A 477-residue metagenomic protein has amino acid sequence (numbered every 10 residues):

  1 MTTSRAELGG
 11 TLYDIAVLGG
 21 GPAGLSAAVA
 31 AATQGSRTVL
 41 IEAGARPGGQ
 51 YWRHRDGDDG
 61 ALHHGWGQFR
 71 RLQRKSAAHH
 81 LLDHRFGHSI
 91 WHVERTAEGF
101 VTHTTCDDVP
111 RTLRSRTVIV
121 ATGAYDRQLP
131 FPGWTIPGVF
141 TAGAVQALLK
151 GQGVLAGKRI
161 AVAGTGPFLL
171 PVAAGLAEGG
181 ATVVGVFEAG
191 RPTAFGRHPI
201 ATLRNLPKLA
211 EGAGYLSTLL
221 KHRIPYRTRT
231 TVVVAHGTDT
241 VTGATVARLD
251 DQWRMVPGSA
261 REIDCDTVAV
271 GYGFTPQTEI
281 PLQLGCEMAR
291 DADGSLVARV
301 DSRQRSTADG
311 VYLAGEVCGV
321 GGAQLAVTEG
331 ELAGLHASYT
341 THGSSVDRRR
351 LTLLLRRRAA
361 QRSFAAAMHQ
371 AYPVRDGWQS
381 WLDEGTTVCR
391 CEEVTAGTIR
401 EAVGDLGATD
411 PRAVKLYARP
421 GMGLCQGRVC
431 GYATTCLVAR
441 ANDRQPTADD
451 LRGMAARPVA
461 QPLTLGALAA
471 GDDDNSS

Functional and structural regions predicted by a protein language model:
T2-A418, M422-L424, R428-L437, A441-S477: Residues forming the flavin
